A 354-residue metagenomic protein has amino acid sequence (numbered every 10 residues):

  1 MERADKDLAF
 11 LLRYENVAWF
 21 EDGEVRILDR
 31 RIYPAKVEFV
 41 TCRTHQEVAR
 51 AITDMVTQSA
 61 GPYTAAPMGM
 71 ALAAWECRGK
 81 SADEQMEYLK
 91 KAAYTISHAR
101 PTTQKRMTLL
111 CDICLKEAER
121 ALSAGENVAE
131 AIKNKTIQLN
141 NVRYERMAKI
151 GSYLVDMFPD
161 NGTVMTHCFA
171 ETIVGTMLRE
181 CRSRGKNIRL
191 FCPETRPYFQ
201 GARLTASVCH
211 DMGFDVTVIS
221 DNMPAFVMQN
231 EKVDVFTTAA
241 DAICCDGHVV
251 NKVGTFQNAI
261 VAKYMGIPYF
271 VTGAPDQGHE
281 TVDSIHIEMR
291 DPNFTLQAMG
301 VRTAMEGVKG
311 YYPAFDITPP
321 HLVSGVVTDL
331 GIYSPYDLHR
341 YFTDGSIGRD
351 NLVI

Functional and structural regions predicted by a protein language model:
L8-A124: Long amphipathic alpha-helical segments
K36-Q46, A124, A129-E130, R146 (+1 more regions): Acidic-glycine-rich active-site phosphate/pyrophosphate-binding loop
G69-E76, I113-K116, L178-K186, V208 (+1 more regions): A glycine- and small-aliphatic-rich helix-loop capping segment at beta-alpha/alpha-beta transitions that lines
D112, K116-R143: HTH-adjacent hinge/linker in prokaryotic transcriptional regulators
I132-F169, I173: Active-site pocket-lining segments that scaffold enzyme catalytic pockets across diverse folds
E145-S152, V174, V218-D221, N251-G254: Active-site glycine-rich loop that binds ribose-phosphate moieties when present
H167-V216: Glycine-rich phosphate/diphosphate-binding loop of Rossmann-like nucleotide-binding domains
T195-I354: Conserved phosphate- and dinucleotide-binding cores of soluble alpha/beta proteins, encompassing both enzyme active
